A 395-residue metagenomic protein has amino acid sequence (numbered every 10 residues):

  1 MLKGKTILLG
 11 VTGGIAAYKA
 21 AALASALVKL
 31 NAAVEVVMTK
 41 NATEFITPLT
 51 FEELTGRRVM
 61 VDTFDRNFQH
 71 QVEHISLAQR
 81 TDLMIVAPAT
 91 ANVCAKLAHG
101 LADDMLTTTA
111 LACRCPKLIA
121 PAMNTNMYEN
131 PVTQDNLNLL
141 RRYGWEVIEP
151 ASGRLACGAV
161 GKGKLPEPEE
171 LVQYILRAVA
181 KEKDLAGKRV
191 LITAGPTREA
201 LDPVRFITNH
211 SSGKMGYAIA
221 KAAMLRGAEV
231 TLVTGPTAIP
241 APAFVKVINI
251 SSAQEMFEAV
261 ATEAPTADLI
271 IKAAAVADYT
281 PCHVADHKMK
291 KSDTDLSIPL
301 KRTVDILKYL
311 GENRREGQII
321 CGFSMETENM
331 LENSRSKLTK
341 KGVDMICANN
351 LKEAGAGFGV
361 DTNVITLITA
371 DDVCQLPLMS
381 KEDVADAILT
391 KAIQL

Functional and structural regions predicted by a protein language model:
M1-L118, N124-G213, Y217-L395: A cross-family phosphate/adenosyl-ligand binding-site feature
